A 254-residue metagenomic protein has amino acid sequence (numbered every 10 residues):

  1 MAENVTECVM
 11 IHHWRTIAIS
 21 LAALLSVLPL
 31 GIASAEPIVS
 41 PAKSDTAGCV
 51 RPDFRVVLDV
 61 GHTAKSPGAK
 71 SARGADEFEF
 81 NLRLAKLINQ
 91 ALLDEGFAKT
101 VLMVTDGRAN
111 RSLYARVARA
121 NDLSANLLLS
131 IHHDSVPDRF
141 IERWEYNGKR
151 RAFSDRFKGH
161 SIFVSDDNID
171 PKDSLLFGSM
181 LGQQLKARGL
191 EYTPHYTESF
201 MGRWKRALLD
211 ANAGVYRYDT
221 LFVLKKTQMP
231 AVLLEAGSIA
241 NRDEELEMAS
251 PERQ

Functional and structural regions predicted by a protein language model:
A2-Q254: Catalytic-site microenvironment of enzymes that process N-acetyl-hexosamine-containing cell-wall polysaccharides
